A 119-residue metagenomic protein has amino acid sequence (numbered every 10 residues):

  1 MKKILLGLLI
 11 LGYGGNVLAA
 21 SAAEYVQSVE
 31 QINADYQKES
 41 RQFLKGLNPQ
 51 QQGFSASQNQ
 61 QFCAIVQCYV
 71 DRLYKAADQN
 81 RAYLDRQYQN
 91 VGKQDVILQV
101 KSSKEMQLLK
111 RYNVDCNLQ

Functional and structural regions predicted by a protein language model:
I4-Y13: Sec-dependent N-terminal signal peptides
G7-L8, R41-Q42, R86: Intrinsically disordered, low-complexity segments enriched in polar/charged small residues
G15-N16, D85: Residues in and immediately flanking transmembrane alpha helices
L18-Q60, Y112-Q119: Immediate post-signal-peptide N-terminus of mature secreted/exported proteins
F62-Q119: Compact alpha-helical subdomains of small soluble proteins
